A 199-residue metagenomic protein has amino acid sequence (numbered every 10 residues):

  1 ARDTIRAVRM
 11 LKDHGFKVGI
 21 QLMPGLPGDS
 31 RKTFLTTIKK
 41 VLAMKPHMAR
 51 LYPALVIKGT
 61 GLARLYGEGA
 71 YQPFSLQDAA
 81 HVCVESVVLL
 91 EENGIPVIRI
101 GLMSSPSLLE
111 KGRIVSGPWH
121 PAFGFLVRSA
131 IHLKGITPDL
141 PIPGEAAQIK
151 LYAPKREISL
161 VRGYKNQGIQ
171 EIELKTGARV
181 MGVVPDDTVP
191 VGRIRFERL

Functional and structural regions predicted by a protein language model:
A1-M48, A54, K58-A80: Conserved non-cysteine loop/helix-boundary elements of the Radical SAM core domain that shape
E68-L199: Auxiliary Fe-S-binding modules of radical SAM enzymes
